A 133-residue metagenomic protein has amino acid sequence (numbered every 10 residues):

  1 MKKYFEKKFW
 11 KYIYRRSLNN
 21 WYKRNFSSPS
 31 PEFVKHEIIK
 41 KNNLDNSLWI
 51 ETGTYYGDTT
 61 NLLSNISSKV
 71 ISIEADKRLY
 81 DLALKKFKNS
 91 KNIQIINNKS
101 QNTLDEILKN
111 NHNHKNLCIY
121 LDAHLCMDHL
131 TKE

Functional and structural regions predicted by a protein language model:
M1-I119, H124-E133: A short alpha-helical cap/connector motif
